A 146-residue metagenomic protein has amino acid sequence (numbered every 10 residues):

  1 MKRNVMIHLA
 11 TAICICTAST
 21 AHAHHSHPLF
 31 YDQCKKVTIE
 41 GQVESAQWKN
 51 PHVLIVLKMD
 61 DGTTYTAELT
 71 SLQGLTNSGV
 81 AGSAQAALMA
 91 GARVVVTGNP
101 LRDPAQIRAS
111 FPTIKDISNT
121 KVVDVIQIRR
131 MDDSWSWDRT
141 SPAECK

Functional and structural regions predicted by a protein language model:
M1-L9: Bacterial N-terminal signal peptides that target proteins for export
H8-T17: Bacterial N-terminal signal peptides
H22-V37: Short boundary/loop segments of OB/S1/cold-shock single-stranded nucleic-acid-binding domains
G41-V43: Conserved hydrophobic positions within beta-strands
K49-K58: Short aromatic-glycine-enriched beta-strand elements
D61-L72: A short macromolecule-binding patch
N77-V96: Short nucleic-acid-contacting surface segments enriched for D/E, G, S/T with interspersed K/R
L101-P142: OB-fold/S1-family single-stranded nucleic acid-binding modules
